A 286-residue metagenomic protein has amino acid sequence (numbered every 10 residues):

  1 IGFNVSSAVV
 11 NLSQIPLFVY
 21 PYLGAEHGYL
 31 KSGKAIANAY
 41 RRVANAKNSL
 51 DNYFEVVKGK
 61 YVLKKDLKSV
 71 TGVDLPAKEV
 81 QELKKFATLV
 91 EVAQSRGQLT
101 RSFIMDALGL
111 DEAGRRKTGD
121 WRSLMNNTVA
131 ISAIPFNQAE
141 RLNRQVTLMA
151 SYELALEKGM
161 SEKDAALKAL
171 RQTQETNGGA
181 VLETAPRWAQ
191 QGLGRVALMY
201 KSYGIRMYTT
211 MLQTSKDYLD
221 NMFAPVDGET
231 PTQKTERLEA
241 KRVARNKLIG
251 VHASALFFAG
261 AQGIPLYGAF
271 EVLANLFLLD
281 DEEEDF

Functional and structural regions predicted by a protein language model:
I1-F286: Hydrophobic, often aromatic-rich secondary-structure segments at membrane interfaces
